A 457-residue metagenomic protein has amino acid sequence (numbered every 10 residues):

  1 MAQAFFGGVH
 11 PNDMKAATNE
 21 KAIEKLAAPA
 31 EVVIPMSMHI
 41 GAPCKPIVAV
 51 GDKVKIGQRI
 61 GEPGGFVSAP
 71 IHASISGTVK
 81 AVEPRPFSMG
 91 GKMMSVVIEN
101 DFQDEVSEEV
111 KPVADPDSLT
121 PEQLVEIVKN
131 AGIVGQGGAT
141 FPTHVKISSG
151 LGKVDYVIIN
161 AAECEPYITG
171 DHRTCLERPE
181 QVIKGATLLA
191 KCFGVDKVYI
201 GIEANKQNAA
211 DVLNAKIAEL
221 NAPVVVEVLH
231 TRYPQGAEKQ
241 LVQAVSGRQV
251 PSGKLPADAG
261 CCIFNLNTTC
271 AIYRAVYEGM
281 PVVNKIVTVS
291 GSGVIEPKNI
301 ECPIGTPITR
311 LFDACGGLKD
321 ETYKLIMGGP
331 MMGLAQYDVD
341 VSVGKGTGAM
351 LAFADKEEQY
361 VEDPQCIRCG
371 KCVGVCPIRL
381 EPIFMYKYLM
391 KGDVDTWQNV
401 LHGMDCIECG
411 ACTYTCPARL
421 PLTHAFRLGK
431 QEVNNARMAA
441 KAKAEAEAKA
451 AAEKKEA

Functional and structural regions predicted by a protein language model:
M1-I47: N-terminal, Lys/Arg-enriched amphipathic/low-complexity engagement segments that precede the first folded domain
A49-E62, A81: Short, well-structured beta-strand-loop connectors
G77-V79: Conserved hydrophobic positions within beta-strands
A81, P86-F141, L151, Q207 (+1 more regions): Acidic low-complexity segments
V106-S107, G135, V157-D171, G293: Gly-rich Lys/Arg/Thr-decorated short loops/hinges at beta-loop-alpha junctions or inter-strand turns that position
A162, D196-I308, A314-E321, G329: Hydrophobic alpha-helical positions that pack around
L176-C192: Histidine-anchored nucleotide/phosphate-binding helix
T347-D363, V373, P377-A457: Ferredoxin-type iron-sulfur electron-transfer modules in oxidoreductases and energy-metabolism complexes
